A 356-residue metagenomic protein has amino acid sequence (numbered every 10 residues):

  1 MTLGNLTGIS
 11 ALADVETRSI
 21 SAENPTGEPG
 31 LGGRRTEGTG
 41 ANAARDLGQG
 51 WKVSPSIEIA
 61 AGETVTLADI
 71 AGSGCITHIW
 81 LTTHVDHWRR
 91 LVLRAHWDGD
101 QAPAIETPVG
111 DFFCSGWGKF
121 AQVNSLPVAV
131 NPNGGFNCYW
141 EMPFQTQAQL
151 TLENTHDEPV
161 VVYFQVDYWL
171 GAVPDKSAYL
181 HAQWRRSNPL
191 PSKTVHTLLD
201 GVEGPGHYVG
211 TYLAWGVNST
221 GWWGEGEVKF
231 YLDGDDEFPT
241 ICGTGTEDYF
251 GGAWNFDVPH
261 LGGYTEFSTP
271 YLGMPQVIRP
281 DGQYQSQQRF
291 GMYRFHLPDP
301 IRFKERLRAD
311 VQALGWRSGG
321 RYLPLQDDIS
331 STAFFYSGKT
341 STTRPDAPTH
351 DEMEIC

Functional and structural regions predicted by a protein language model:
M1-C356: Beta-strand-centric surfaces of beta-sandwich/beta-rich domains
